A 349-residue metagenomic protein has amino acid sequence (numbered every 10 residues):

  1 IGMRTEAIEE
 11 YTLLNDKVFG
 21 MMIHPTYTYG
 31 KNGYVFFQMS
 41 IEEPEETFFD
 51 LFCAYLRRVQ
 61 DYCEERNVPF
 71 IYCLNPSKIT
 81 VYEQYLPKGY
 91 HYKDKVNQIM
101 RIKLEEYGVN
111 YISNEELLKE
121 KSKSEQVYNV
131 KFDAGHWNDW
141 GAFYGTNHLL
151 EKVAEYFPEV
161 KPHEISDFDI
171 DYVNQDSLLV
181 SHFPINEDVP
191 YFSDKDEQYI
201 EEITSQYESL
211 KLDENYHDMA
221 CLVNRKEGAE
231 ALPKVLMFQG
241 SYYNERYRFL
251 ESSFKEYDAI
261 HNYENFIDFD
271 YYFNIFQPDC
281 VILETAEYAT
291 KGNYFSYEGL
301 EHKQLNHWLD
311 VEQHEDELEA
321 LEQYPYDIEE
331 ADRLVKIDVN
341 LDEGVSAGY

Functional and structural regions predicted by a protein language model:
I1-Y349: Extracellular glycan-modifying ectodomains
